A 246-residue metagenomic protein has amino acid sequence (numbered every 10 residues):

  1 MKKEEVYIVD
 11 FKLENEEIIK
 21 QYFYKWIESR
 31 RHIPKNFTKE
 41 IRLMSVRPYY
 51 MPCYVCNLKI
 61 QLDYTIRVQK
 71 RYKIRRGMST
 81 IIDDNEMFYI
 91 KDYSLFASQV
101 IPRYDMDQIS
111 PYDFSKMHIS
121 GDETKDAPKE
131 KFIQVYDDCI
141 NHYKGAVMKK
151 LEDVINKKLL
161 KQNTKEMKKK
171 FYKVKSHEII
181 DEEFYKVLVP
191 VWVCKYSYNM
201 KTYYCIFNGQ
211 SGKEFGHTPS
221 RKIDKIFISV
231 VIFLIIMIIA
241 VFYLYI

Functional and structural regions predicted by a protein language model:
K2-S197, T202: Charged, low-complexity helical/coil segments in non-catalytic cytosolic or luminal regions
D10, E14, R31, E214 (+2 more regions): Functionally constrained cores in energy, signaling, and assembly domains
Y24, V68-R71, F207-G209, T218-S220 (+1 more regions): Surface-exposed beta-strand edges and their flanking turn/coil or helix-capping segments
I74-M78, K213-F215, D224-I226, L234-I235: Short, low-complexity, polar/charged sequence segments that are solvent-exposed and flexible
Y196-R221: Juxtamembrane amphipathic/hinge helix adjacent to a transmembrane helix
R221-I246: C-terminal single-pass membrane-anchor helix
